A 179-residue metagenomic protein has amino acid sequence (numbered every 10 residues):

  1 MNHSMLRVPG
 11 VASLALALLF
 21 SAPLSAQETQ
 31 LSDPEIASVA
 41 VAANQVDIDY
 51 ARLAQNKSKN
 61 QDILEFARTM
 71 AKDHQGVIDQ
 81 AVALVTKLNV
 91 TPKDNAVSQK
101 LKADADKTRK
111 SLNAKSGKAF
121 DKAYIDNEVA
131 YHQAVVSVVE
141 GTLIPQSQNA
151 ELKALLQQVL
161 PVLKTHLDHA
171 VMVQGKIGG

Functional and structural regions predicted by a protein language model:
N2-A12, L18-G179: His/Met- and acidic-residue-enriched segments that coordinate or traffic transition-metal cofactors and support
